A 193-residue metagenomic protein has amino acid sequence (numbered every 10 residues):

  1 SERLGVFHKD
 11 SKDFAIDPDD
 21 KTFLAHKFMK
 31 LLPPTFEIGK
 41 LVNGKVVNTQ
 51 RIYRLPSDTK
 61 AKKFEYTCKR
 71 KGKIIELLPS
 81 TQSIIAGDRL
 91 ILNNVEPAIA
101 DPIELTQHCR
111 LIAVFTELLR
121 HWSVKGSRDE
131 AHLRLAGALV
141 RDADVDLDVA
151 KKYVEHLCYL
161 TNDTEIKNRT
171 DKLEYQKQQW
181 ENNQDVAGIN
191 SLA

Functional and structural regions predicted by a protein language model:
S1-T116, V145: Conserved phosphate/metal-binding and DNA-contacting active-site motifs used in DNA phosphodiester-bond processing
D20-K21, P56-D58, A100-A193: Modules that initiate DNA replication and primer synthesis
